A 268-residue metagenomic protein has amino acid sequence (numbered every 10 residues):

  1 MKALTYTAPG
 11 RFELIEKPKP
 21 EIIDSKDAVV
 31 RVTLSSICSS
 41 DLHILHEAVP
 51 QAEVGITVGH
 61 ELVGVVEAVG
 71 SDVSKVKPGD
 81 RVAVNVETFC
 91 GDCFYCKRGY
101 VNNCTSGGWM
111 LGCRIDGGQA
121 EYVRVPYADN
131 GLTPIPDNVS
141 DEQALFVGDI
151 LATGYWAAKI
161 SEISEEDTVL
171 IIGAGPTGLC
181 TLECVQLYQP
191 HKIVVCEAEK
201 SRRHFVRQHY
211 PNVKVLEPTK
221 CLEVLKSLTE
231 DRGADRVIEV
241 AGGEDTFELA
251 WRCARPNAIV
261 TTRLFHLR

Functional and structural regions predicted by a protein language model:
L4, V63, A83, L170 (+3 more regions): Structural detector of well-ordered beta-strand residues that form the stable sheet scaffold of enzyme domains
T7, K19-P20, E53-G59, L111-D116 (+1 more regions): Short Gly/Pro-enriched turn/cap motifs at secondary-structure boundaries
P20-S35, A48-F94, P136-V139: Glycine-rich beta-strand-centered segment in the early N-terminal region that forms part of a ligand/cofactor-binding
S40-H46: Cytochrome P450 core scaffold surrounding the K-helix E-X-X-R motif and the conserved "meander" helix-loop region
V82, V169, G233-V237: Receiver (REC) domain switch-region micro-motif
C90-I172, V194: NAD(P)H dinucleotide-binding glycine-rich loop of Rossmann-like/cofactor-binding domains, especially the beta1-alpha1
D137-T219, E223, N257: Mid-domain Rossmann-like dinucleotide-binding core that forms the NAD(H)/NADP(H) cofactor-binding site
S161, R203-R268: Glycine-rich cofactor phosphate-binding loops and adjacent beta1-alpha1 units of small-molecule cofactor enzyme domains
